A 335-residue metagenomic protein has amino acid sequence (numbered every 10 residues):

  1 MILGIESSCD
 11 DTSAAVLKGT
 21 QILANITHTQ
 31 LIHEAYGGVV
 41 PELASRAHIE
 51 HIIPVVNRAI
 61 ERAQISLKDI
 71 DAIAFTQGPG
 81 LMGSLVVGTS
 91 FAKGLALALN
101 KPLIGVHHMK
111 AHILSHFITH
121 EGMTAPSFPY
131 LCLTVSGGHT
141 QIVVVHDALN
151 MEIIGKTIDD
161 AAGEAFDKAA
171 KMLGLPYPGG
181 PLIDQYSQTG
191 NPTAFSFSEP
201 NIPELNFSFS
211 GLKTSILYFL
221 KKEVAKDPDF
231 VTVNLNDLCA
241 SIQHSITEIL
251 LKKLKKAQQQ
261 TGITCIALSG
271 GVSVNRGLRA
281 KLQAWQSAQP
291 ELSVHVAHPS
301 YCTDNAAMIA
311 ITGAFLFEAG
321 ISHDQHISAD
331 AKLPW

Functional and structural regions predicted by a protein language model:
I2-P79, H108, H112: N-terminal beta-alpha supersecondary unit
T12-L17, C132-T134, T140-V144: Short beta-strand scaffold segments in enzyme catalytic cores
S66, D184-I266, N275-W285, F317: A contiguous, well-structured pocket-lining segment that forms one wall/lid of small-molecule binding clefts in soluble
L67-Q77, T261-S273, H295-A297: Short glycine-rich phosphate-binding loop at a beta-alpha junction
G105-V106, I266, Q283-I309: Conserved phosphate-binding/catalytic loops in two-lobed NTP-binding clefts
V106-Y130, T312: Conserved phosphate-binding catalytic cores of ATP/NTP-utilizing and phosphoryl-transfer enzymes
H112-I113, A297-W335: Glycine-rich phosphate-binding/hydrolytic loop that grips phosphoryl groups
H146-N191, K213-K222: Glycine-rich phosphate-binding loop plus the immediately following alpha-helix
